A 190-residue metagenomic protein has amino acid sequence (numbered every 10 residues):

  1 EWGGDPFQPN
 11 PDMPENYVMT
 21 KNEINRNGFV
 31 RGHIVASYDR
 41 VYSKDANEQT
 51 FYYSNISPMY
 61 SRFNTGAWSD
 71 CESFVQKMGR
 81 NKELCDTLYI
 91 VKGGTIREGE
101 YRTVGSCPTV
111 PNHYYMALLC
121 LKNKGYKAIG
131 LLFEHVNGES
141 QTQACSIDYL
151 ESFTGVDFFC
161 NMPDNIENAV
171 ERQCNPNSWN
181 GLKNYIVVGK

Functional and structural regions predicted by a protein language model:
E1-G3: Start-of-domain marker
P6-K190: Domain-level detector of nuclease and nuclease-like folds in predominantly extracellular/periplasmic contexts
